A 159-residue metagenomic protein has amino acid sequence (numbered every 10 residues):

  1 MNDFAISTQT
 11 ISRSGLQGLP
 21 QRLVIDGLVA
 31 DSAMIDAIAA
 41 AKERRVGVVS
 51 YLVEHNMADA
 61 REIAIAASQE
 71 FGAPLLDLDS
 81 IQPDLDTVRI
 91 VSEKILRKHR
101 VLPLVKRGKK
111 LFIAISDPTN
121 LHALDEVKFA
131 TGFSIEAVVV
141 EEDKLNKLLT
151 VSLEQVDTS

Functional and structural regions predicted by a protein language model:
M1-S159: N-terminal, intrinsically disordered, highly charged
